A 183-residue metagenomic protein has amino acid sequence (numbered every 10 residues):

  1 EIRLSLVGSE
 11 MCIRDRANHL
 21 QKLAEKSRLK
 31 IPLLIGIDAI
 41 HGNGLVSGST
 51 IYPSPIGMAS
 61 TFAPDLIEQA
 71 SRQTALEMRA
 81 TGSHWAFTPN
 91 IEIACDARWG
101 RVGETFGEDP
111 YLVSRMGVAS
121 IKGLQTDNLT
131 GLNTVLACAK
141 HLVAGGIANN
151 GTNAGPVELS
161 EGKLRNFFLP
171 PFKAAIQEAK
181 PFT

Functional and structural regions predicted by a protein language model:
E1-E10: Positively charged, low-complexity/disordered segments
S9-T183: Glycoside hydrolase catalytic-domain context in secreted enzymes
